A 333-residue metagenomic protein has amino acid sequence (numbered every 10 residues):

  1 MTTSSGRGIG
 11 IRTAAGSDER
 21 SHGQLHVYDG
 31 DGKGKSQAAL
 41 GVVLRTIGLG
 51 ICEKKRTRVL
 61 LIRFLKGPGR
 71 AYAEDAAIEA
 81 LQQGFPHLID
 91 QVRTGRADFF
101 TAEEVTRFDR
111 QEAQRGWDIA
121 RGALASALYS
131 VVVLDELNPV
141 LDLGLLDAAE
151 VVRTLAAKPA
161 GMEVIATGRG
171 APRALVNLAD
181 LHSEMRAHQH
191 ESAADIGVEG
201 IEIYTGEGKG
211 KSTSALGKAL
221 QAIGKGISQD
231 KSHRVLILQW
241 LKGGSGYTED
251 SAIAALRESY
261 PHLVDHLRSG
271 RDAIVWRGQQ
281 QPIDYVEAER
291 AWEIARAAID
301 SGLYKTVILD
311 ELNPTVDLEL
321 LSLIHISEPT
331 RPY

Functional and structural regions predicted by a protein language model:
M1-G23, A194-I201: Extreme N-terminal, non-catalytic leader segments that precede Walker-type/kinase nucleotide-binding cores
G23-A125, G200-D300: Conserved P-loop
L128-V131, P159-A166, L303-T306, R331: Loop/turn-to-beta-strand initiation segments
V132, L181-E184, V307: Short, well-ordered beta-strand core segments
D135-L137, E311: Walker B catalytic acidic pair
P139-A149, L175, T315-L323: Conserved ATPase-coupling elements of RecA-like P-loop NTPase cores
A171-I196: Phosphate-binding/switch region of NTP-binding enzymes
I324-Y333: Single conserved hydrophobic/aromatic residue that forms the stacking wall/gate of nucleotide- or nucleobase-binding
